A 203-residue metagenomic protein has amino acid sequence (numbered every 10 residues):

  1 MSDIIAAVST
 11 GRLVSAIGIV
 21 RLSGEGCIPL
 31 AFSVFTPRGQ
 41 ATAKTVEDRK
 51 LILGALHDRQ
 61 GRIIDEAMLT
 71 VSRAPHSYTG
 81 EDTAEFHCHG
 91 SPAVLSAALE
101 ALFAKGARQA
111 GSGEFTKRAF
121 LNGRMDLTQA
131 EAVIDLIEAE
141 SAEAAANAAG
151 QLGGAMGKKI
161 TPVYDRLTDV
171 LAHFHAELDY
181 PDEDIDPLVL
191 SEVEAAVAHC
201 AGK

Functional and structural regions predicted by a protein language model:
M1-A146, G150, G154: A glycine-rich (often HGG/GG-containing) alpha/beta subdomain
S2-R12, G54, A144-K203: C-terminal-of-GTPase-core extension/linker across diverse P-loop GTPases
